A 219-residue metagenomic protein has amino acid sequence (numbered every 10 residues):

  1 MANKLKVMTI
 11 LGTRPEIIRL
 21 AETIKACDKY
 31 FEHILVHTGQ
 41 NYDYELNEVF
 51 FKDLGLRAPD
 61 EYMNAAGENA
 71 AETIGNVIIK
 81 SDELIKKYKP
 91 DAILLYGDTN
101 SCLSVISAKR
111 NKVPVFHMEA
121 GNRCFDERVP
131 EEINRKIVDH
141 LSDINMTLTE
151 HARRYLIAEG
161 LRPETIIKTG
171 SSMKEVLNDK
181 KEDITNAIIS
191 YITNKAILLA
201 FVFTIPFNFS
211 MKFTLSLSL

Functional and structural regions predicted by a protein language model:
M1-Q40: N-terminal subdomain of nucleotide-sugar transferases
K6, I197-L198: Residues that mark the start of a beta-strand
M8-L11, I17-L20, F50, Y62-L161: Active-site and donor-binding regions of nucleotide-sugar-utilizing enzymes
T9, L35-H37, H117, K168 (+2 more regions): Structural beta-sheet core signal
G39-Q40, A120-C124, S171: Short, acidic/turn-prone active-site loops that include or flank metal/cofactor- and phosphate-binding residues
N41-E45, N64, L141-I197: A nucleotide-sugar donor-handling region in carbohydrate enzymes
N41-R57: N-terminal beta-loop-helix "entrance" segment that forms/cooperates in small-molecule cofactor or anionic ligand
T193-K195, F201, P206-S218: Low-acidity, Ser/Thr- and Arg-rich intrinsically disordered low-complexity segments
